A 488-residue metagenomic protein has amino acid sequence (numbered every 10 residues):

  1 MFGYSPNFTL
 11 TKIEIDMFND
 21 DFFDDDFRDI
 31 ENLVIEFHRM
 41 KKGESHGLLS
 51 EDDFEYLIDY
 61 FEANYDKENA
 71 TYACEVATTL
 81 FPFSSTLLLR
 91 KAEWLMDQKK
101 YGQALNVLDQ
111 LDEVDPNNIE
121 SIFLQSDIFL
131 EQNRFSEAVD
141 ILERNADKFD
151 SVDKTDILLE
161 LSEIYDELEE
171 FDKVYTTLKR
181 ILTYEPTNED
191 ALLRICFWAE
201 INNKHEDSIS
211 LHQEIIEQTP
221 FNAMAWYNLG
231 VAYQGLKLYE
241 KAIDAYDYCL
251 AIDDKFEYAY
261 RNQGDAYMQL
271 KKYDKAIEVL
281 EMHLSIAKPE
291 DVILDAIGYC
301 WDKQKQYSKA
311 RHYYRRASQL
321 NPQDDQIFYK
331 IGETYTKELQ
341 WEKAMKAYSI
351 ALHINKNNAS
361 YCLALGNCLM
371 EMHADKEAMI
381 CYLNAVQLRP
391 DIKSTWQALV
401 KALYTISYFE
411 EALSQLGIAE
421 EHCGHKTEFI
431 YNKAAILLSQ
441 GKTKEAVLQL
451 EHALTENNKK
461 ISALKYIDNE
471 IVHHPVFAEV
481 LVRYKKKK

Functional and structural regions predicted by a protein language model:
E62, M96, L130, D166 (+13 more regions): Position-specific recognition of the canonical hydrophobic site in helix A of tetratricopeptide repeat
A77, Q110-L111, N145-D147, R180-I181 (+8 more regions): Canonical positions in the second alpha-helix
L80, E113-D115, K148-D150, Y184 (+8 more regions): Structural marker of alpha-solenoid helical repeat scaffolds
